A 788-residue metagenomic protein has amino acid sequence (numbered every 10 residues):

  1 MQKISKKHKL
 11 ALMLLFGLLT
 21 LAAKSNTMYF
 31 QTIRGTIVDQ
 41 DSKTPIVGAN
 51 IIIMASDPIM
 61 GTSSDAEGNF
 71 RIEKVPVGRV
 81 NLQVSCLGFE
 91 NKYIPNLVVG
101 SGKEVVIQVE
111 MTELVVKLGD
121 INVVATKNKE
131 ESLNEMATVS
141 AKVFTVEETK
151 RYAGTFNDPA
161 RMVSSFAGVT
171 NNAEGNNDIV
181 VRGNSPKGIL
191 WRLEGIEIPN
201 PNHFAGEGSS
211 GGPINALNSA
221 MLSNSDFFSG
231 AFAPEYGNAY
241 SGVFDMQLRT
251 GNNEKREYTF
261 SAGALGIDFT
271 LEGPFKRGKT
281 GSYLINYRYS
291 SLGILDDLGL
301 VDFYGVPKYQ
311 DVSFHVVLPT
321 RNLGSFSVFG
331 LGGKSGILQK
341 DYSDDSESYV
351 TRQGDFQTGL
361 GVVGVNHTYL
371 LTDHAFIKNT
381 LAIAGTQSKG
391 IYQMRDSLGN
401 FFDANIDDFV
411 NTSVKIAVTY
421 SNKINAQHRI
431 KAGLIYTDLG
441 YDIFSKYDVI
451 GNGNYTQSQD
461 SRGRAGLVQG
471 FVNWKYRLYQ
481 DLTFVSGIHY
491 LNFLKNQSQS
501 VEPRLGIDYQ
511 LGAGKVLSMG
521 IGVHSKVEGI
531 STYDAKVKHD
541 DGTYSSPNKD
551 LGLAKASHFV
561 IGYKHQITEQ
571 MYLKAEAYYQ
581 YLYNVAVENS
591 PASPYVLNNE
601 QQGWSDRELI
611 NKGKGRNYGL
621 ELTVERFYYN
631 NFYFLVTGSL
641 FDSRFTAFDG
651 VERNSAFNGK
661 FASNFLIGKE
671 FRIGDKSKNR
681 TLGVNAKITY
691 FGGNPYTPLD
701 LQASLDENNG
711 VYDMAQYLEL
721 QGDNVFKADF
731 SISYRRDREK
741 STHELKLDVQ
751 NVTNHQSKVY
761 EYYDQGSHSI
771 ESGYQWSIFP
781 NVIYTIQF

Functional and structural regions predicted by a protein language model:
K24-D120, T126: Periplasm-facing N-terminal accessory domains of Gram-negative outer-membrane beta-barrel systems
V98-V106, V124-F232, V243, R249: Periplasmic N-terminal accessory/gating domains of Gram-negative outer-membrane beta-barrel systems
P201-N202, G336, Q387, S445-V449 (+5 more regions): Surface-exposed extracellular loop regions of Gram-negative outer-membrane beta-barrel proteins, predominantly
G263-Y289, D302-G336, D355-I383, I424-A432: Transmembrane beta-barrel wall of Gram-negative outer-membrane proteins
F303, G324-L370, I377-K378, G385-T412 (+2 more regions): Flexible loop and strand-edge segments within Gram-negative outer membrane beta-barrel domains
F409, S413-A417, S458-F471, N548 (+3 more regions): Outer membrane beta-barrel strand-and-loop segments of large Gram-negative receptors, especially TonB-dependent
Y579-Y581, Q601-G693: Gram-negative outer-membrane beta-barrel transporters
F634, S677, K687-V711, D723-D729 (+1 more regions): C-terminal beta-signal and adjacent terminal beta-strands/loops of Gram-negative outer-membrane beta-barrel proteins
